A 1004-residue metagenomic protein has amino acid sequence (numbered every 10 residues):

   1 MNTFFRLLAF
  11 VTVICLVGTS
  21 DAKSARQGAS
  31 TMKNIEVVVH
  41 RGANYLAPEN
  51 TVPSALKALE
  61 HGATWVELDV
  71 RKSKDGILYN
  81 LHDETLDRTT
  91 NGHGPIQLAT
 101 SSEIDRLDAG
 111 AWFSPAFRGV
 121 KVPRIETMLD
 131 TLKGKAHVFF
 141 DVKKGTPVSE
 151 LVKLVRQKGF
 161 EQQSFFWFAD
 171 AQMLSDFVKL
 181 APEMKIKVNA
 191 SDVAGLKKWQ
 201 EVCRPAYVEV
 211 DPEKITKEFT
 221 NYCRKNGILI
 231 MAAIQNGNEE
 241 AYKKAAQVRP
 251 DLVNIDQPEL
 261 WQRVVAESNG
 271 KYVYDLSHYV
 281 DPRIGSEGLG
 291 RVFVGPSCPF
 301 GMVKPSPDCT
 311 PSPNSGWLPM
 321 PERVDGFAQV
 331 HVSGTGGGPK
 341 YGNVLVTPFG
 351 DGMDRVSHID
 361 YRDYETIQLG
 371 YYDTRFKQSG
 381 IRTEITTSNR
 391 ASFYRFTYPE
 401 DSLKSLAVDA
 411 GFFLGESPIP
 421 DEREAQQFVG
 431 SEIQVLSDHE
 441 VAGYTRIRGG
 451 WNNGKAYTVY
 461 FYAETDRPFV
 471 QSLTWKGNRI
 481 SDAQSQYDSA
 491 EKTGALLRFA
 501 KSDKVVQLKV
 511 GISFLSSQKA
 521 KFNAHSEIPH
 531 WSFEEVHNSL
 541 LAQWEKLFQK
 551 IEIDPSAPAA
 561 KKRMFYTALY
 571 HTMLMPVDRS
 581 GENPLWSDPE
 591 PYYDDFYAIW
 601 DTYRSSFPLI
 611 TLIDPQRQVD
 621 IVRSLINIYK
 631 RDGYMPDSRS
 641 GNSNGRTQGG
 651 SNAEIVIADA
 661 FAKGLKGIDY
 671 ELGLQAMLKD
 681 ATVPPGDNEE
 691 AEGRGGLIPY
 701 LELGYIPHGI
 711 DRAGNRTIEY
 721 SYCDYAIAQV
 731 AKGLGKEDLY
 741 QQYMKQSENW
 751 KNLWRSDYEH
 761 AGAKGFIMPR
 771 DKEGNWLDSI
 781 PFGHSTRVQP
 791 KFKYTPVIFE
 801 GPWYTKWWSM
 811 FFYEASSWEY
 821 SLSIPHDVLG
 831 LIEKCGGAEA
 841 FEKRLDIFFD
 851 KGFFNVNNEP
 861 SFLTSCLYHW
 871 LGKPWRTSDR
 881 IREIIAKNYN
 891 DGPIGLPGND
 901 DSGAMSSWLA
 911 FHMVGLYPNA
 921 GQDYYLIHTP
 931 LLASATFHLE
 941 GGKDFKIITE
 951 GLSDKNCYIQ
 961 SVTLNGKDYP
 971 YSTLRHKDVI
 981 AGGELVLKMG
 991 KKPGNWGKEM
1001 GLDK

Functional and structural regions predicted by a protein language model:
M1-M32: Bacterial Sec-dependent N-terminal signal peptides
K23-G270: Phosphate-group recognition and catalysis centered on beta-loop-alpha active-site segments
R41-A43, V70-K72, E84-T85, V142-K144 (+14 more regions): A mature extracytoplasmic/lumenal domain signature
G270-F607, T611-I655, F661-I718, A726-N752 (+10 more regions): Accessory carbohydrate-recognition regions in carbohydrate-active enzymes
C723: ATP-dependent phospho-/nucleotidyl transfer catalytic cores
